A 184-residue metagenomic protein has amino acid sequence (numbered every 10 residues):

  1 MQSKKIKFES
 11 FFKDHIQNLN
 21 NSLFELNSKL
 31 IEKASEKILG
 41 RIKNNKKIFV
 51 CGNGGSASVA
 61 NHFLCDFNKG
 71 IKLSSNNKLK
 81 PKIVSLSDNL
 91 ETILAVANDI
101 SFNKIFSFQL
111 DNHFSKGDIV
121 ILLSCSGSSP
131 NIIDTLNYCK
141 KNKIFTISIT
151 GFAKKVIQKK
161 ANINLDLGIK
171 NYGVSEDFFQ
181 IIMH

Functional and structural regions predicted by a protein language model:
M1-L26: Generic N-terminal amphipathic, Lys/Arg-enriched alpha-helix
F24-N44: A short, well-structured juxtamembrane/interface segment
G40-F114: Glycine-rich, small/polar surface segments that engage phosphate groups of diverse ligands
N45, G117, K143-I144: Glycine-centered short loops/turns at secondary-structure junctions
S56-N61, S128-T135, I157: Short glycine/serine/threonine-rich phosphate/pyrophosphate-binding segments that cradle anionic phosphate groups
D99-N137: Internal catalytic-core helix/loop-beta-alpha segment that presents or stabilizes conserved functional determinants
V120, T146, N164-D166: Short, well-ordered beta-strand core segments
T150-H184: Short alpha-helices
